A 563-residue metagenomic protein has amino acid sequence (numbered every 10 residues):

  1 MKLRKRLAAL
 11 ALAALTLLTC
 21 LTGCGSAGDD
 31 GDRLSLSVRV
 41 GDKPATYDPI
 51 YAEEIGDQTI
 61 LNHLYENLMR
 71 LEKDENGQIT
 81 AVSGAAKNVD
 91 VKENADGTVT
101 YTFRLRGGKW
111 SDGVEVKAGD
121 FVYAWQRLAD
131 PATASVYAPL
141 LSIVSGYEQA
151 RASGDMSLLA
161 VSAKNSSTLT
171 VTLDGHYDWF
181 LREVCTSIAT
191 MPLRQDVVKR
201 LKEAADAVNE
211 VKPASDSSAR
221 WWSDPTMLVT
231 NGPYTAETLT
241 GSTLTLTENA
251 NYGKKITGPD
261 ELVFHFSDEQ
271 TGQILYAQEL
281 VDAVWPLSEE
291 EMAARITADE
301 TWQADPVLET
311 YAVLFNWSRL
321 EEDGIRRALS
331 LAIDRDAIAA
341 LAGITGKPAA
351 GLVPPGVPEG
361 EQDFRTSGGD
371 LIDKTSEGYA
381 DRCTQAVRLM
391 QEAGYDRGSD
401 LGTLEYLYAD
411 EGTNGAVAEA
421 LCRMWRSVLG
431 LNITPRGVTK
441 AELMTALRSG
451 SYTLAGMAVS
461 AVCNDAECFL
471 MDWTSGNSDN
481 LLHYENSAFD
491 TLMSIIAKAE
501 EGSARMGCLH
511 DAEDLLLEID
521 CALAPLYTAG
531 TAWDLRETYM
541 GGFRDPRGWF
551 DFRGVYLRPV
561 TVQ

Functional and structural regions predicted by a protein language model:
R39-N94, V229: N-terminal lobe/hinge region of extracytoplasmic solute-binding protein
E53, K87-L140, T170, E321: Aromatic- and charge-enriched surface segment that lines or borders ligand/interaction sites
K73, Y177, C185-T257, E261: Gly/Pro-rich hinge or "lid" segments in bacterial periplasmic/extracellular proteins
D120, A138-E210: Surface-exposed binding/hinge segments that line and control ligand-binding clefts or catalytic entry sites
S242, E248-A294: Ligand-site clamp/hinge motif
A339, D373-Y379, N432-L443, C468-T538 (+1 more regions): Extracytoplasmic/peripheral linker and loop segments enriched in polar/acidic and small residues with frequent Thr/Pro
G346-E392, E411-G415: Structural transition elements
L535-Q563: Long beta-strand-rich cores associated with HINT superfamily self-processing modules
